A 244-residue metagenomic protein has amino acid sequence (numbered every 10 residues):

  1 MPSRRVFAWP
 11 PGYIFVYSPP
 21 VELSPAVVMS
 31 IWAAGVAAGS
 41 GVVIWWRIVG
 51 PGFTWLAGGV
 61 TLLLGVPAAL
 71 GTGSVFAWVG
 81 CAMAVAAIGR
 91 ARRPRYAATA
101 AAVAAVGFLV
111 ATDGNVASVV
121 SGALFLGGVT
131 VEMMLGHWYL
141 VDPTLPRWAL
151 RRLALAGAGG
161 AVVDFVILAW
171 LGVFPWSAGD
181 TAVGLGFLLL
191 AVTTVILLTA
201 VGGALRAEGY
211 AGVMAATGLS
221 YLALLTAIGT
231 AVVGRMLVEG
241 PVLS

Functional and structural regions predicted by a protein language model:
R4-R5: Basic polycationic patches enriched in arginine
Y17, E22-T112, V119-W138, L155-L171 (+1 more regions): Hydrophobic cores of alpha-helical transmembrane segments in multi-pass integral membrane proteins
W138-L150: Cytosolic, membrane-interface loops and tails of multi-pass inner-membrane proteins
F174-G179: Membrane-interface helix termini and inter-helical loops of multi-pass transporters
